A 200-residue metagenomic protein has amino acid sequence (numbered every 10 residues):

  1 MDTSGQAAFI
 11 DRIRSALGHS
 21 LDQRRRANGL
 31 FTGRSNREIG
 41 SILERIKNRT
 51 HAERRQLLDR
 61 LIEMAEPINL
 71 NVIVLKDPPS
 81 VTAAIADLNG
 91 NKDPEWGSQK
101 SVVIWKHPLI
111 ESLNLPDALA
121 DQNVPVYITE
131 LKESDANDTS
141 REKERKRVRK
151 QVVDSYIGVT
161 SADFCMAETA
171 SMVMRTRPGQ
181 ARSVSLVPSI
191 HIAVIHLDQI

Functional and structural regions predicted by a protein language model:
M1-I200: The feature marks the mature, well-folded catalytic cores of soluble enzymes
